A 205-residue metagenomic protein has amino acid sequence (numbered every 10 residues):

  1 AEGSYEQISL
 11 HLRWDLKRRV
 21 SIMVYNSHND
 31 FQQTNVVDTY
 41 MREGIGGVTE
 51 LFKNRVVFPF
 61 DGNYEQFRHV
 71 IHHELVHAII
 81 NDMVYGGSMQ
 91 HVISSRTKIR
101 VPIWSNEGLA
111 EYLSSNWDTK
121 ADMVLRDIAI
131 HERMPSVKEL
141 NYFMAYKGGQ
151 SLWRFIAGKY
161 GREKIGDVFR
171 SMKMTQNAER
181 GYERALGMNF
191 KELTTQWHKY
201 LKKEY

Functional and structural regions predicted by a protein language model:
A1-S95, P102, K120, N177-G181: Juxtacatalytic substrate-recognition/specificity segment
I8, L109, L113-K120, R126-K191 (+1 more regions): Active-site-proximal alpha-helical
E43-G47, G108, G149: Glycine-centered structural positions embedded in regular secondary structure
H77, I103, E107-Y112: Internal, well-ordered alpha-helical scaffold/interface segments that support domain packing or protein-protein contacts
R96-E107, L140-M144: Active-site metal-coordination segments of metallo-dependent hydrolases
